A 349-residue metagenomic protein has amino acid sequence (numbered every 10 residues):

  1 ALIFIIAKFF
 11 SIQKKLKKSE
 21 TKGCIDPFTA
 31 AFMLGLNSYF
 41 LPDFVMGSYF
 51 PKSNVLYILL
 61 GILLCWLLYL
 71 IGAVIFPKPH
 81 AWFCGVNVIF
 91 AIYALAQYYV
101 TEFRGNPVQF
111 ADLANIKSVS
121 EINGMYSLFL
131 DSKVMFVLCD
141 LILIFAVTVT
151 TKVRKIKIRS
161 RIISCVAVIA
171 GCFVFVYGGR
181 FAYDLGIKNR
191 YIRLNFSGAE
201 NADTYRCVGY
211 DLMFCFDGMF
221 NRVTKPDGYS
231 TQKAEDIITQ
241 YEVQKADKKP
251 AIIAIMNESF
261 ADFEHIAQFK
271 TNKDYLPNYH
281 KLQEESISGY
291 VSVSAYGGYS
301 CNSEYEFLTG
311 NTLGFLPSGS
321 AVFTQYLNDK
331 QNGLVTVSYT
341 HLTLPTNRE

Functional and structural regions predicted by a protein language model:
A1-A202: Transmembrane and membrane-interface helices of multi-pass, inner-membrane envelope-modifying transferases
A1-L2, I6, K14, T336-E349: Polar low-complexity intrinsically disordered regions
G85-V86, F103-F110, G124-V134, C139-D140 (+7 more regions): Generic local-structure boundary detector
F181-L342, R348: Soluble catalytic regions of membrane-associated enzymes that act on cell-envelope and secretory-pathway components
